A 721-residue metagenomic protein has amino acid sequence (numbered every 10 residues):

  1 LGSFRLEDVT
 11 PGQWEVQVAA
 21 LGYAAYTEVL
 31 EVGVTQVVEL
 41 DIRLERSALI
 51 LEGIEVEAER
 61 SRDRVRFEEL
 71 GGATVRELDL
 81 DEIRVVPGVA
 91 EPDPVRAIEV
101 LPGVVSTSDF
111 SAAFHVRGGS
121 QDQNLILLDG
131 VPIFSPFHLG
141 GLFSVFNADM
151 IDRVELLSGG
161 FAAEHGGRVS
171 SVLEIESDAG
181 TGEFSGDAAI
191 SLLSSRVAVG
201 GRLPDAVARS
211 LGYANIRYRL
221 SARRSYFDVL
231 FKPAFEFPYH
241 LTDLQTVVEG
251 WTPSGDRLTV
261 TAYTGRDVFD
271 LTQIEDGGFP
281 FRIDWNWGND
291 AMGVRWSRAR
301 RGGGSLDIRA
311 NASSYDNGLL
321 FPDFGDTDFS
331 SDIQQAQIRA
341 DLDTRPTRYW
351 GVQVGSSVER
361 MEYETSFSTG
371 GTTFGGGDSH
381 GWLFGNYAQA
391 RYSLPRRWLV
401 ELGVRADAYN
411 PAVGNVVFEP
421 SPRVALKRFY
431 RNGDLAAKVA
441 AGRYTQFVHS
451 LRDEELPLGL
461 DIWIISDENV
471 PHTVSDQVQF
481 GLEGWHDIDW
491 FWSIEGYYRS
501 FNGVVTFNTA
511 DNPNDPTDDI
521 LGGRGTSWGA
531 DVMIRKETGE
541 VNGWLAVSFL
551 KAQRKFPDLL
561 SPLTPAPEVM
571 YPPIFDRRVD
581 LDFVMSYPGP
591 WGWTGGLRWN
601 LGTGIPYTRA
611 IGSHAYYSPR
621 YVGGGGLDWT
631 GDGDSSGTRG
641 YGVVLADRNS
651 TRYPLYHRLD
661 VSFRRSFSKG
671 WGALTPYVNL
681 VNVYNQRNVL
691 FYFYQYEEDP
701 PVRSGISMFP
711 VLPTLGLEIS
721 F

Functional and structural regions predicted by a protein language model:
Q13, Q17-V29, S225: A short, solvent-exposed loop/turn motif at the edges and junctions of modular extracellular/periplasmic domains
A24, L30-E39, R43, E52-A162 (+3 more regions): Periplasmic N-terminal accessory/gating domains of Gram-negative outer-membrane beta-barrel systems
D187, L193-Y226, F235-V268, I283-D307 (+2 more regions): Transmembrane beta-barrel wall of Gram-negative outer-membrane proteins
T261-Y263, R345, Y349-G351, G377-S500 (+1 more regions): Structural signature of Gram-negative outer-membrane beta-barrels, strongest in the C-terminal barrel of TonB-dependent
R266-V268, E362-F367, L426-Q477, Y498-D519 (+3 more regions): Surface-exposed extracellular loop regions of Gram-negative outer-membrane beta-barrel proteins, predominantly
G277-W296, S379, R443-S493, Y498-F501 (+3 more regions): Outer-membrane beta-barrel signature, preferentially recognizing the C-terminal barrel domain of Gram-negative
L394-V400, Y497-S500, I520-R609: Gram-negative outer-membrane beta-barrel transporters
G592, N600-G640, R652-D660, R664-F721: C-terminal beta-signal and adjacent terminal beta-strands/loops of Gram-negative outer-membrane beta-barrel proteins
